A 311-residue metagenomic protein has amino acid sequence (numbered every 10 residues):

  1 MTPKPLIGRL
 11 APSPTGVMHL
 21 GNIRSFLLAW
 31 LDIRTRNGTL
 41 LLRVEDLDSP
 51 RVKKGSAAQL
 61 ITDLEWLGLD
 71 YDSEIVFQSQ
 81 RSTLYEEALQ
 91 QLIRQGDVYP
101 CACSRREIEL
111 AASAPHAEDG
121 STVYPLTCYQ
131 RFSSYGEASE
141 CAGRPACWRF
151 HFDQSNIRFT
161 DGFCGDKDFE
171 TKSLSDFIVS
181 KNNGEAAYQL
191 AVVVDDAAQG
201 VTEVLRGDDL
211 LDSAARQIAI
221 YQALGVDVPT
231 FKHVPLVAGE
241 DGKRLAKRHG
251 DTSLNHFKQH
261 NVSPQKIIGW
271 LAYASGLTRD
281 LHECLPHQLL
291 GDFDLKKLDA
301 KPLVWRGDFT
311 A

Functional and structural regions predicted by a protein language model:
M1-A117, D208-V226: N-terminal Rossmann-like or analogous alpha/beta NTP/dinucleotide-binding catalytic cores that position adenine
M1-V17, T35, L40, P145 (+3 more regions): Non-catalytic terminal extensions that flank enzyme cores
A57, S82, R105-I108, S121 (+4 more regions): Alpha-helix initiation and N-capping motif
A58, A214-A215, D251, Q265 (+1 more regions): A generic alpha-helix surface/boundary motif
Q59-L67, I93-D97, E118-C128, G250-L254 (+1 more regions): Short, structured secondary-structure boundary patches
D72-E74, V228-F231, T278-C284: Short, surface-exposed acidic
I93-R105, Q130, S155-F159, C164 (+1 more regions): A short, terminal or domain-edge coil/loop segment
R106-A246, S253-K258, G307-A311: Active-site cores that bind ATP or allylic diphosphates and position pyrophosphate for catalysis
